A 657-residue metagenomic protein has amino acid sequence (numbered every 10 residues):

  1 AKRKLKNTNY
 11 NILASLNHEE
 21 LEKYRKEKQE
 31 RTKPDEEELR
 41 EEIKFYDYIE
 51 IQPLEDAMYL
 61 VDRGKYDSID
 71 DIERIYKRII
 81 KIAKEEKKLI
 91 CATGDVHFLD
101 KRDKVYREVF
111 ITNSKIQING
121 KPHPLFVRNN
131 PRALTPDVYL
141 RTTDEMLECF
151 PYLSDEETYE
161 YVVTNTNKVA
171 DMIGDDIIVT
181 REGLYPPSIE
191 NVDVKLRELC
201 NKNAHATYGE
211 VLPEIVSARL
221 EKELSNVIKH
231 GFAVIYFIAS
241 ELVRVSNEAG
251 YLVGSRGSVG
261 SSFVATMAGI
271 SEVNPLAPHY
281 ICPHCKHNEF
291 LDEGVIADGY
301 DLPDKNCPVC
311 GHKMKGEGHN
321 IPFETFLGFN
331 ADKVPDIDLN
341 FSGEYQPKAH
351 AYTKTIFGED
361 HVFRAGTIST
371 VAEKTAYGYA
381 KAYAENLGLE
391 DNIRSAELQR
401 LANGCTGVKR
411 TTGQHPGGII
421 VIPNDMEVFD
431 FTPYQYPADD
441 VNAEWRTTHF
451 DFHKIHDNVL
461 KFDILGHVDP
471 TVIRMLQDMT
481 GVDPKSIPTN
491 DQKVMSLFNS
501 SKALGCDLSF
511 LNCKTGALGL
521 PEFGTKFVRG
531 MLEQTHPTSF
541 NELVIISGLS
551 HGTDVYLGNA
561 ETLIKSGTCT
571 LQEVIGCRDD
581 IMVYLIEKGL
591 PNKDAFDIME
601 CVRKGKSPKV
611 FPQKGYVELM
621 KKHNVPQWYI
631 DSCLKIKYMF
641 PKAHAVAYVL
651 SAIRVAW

Functional and structural regions predicted by a protein language model:
A1-C200, L242, L252, A268-A656: Mg2+-dependent phosphoryl-transfer active-site scaffold
E182-I228: Extended low-complexity intrinsically disordered regions
E210-G254: Helix-rich "cap/lid" substructures immediately adjacent to catalytic or cofactor-binding pockets
A265: Active-site histidine-acidic residue metal-binding/catalytic motifs, centered on HxH/HExxH-like signatures
